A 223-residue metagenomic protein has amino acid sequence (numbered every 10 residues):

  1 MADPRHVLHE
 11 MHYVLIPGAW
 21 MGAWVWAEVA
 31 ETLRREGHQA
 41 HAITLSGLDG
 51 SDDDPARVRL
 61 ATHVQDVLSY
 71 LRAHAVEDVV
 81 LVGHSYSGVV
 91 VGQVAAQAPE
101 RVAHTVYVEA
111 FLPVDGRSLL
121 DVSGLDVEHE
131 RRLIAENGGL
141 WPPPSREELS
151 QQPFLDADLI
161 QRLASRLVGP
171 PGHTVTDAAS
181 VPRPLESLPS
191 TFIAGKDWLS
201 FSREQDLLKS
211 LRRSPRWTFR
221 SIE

Functional and structural regions predicted by a protein language model:
L8-D52, R72: Conserved HGGG/HGGXW glycine-rich cap/lid loop of the alpha/beta-hydrolase fold
Q39, L45-V79, A96-Q97, L120-G124: Active-site loop/oxyanion-hole signature of alpha/beta-hydrolase fold enzymes
T44, V80, A103-V106: Residue in the alpha/beta-hydrolase core beta-strand immediately N-terminal to the catalytic nucleophile
V82-S87, V91: Gly/Ala-rich beta-loop-alpha elbow adjacent to hydrolase catalytic centers
A96, E100-V102, V106-P143, T174-V175 (+2 more regions): Flexible "cap/lid" loop of the alpha/beta hydrolase fold
R162-P184: Active-site nucleophile elbow and catalytic-triad environment of alpha/beta-hydrolase enzymes
F192-A194: Short beta-strand/loop motif that positions the catalytic acidic residue of the alpha/beta-hydrolase fold
K196-E223: Conserved loop-alpha-helix segment in the C-terminal half of the alpha/beta-hydrolase fold that carries the catalytic
